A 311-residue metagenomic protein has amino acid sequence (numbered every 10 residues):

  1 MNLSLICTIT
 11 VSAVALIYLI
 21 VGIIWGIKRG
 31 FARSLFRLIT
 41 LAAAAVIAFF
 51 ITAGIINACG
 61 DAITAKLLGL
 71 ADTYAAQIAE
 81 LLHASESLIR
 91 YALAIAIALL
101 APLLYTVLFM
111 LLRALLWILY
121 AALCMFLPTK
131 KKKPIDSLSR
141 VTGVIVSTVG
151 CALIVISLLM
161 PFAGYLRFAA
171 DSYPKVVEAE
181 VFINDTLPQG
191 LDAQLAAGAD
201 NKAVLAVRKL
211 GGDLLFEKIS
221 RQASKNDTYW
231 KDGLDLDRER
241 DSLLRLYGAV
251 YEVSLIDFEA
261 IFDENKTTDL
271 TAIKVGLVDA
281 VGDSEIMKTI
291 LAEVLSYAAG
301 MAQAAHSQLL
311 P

Functional and structural regions predicted by a protein language model:
M1-P311: Alpha-helical transmembrane segments and their juxtamembrane interface "caps" in small multi-pass membrane proteins
